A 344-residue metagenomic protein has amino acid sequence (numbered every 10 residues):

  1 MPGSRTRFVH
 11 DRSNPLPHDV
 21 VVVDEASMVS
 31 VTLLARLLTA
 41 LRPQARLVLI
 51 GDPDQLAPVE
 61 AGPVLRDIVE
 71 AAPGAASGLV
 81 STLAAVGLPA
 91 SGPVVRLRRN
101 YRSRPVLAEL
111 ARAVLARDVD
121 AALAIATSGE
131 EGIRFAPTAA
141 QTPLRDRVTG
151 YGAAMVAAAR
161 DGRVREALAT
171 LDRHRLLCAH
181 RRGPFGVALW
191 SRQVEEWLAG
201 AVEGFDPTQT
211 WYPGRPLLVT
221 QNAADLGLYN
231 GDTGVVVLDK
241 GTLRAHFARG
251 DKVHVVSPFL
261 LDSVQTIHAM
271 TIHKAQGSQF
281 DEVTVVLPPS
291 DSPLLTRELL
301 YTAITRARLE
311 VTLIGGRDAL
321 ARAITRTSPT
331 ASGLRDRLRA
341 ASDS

Functional and structural regions predicted by a protein language model:
M1-T39, N100: Conserved P-loop NTPase motor core of helicases/translocases
H10-N14, L38-A40, A57, V86-G87 (+9 more regions): Replace "in large, NTP-powered and nucleic-acid-processing enzymes" with "in large, NTP-powered factors and other
P17-V21, Q44-V48, E310-T312: Loop/turn-to-beta-strand initiation segments
H18-V29, P53-D54, A275, F280 (+1 more regions): Conserved Walker B
D24, D52, L97, H180 (+4 more regions): Residue-level signature of catalytic and energy-coupling elements of molecular machines, predominantly ATP/GTP-dependent
V31-A45, P63-D67: Short, conserved "post-DEAD/DEAH" coupling segment immediately C-terminal to helicase motif II within the SF2/RecA-like
D54-L226: Conserved helicase motor core of P-loop NTPases
A116, D232-S344: C-terminal accessory regions
